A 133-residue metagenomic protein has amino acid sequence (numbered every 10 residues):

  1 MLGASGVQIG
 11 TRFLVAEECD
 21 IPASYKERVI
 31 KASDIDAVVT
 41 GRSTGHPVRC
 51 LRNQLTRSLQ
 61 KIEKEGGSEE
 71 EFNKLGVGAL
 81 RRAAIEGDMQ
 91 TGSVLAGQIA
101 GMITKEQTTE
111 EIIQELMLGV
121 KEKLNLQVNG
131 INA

Functional and structural regions predicted by a protein language model:
M1-A133: Conserved active-site-proximal phosphate/metal-binding subdomains
